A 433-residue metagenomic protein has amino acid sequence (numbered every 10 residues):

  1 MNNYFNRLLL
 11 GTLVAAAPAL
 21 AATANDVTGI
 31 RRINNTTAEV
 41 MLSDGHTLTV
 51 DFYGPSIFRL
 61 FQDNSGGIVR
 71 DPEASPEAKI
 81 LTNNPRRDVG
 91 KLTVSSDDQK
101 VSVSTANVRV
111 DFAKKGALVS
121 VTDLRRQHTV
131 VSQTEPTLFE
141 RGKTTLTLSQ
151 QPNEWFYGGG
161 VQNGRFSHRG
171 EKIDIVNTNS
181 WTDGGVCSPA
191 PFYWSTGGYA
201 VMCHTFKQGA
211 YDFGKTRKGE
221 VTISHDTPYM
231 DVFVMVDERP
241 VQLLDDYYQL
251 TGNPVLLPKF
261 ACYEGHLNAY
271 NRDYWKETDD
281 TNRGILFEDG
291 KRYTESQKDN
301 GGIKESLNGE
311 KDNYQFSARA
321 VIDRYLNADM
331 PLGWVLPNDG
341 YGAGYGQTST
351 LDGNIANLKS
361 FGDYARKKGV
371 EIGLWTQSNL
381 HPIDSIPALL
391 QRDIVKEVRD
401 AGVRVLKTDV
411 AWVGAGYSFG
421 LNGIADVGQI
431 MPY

Functional and structural regions predicted by a protein language model:
N2-L20: Gram-negative bacterial Sec-dependent N-terminal signal peptides
A21-H266, T278, G301-G309, Y314-S317 (+3 more regions): N-terminal accessory segment at the very beginning of proteins
I68, A200-V201, Q208-Y211, P240 (+4 more regions): Flexible loop/turn segments at secondary-structure boundaries
S75-I80, W334-Y433: Aromatic- and carboxylate-enriched substrate-binding clefts and catalytic-loop regions of carbohydrate-active enzymes
L250, R324-N327, Y364, E397: A generic secondary-structure signal
P258-E295: Internal, charge-rich low-complexity segments
S296-N300, G340: His/Asp/Glu-rich, glycine-adjacent segments that coordinate divalent cations and/or stabilize oxyanion chemistry on
S317-N338: Catalytic domains of carbohydrate-active enzymes, especially glycoside hydrolases
